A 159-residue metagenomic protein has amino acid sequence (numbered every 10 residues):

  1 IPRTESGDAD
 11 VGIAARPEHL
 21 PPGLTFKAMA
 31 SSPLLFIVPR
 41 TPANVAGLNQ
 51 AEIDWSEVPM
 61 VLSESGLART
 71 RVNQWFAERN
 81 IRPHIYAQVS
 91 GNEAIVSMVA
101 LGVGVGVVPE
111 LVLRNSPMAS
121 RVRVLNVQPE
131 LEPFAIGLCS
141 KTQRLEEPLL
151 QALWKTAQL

Functional and structural regions predicted by a protein language model:
I1-L34, V38, A46-G47, Q74 (+2 more regions): Short beta-strand-centered segments that line the small-molecule binding cleft or hinge of alpha/beta clamshell
I1-P2, Q88-I95: Short helix-initiation/N-cap motifs at beta->coil->alpha
I13-P22, N92-V122: A ligand-binding cleft/hinge motif common to bilobed small-molecule-binding domains
A15, N44-A46, A51-E52, E57-R79 (+2 more regions): Secondary-structure junction motif
G23-E64, P133-R144: Hydrophobic/proline-rich hinge and linker segments of small-molecule sensing/allosteric domains, predominantly
A43-N44, R123-L159: A late-sequence structural motif
L62-S63, I85, V108-P109: Thr-Gly-centered strand-to-loop micro-motif
A77-A87: A local structural motif
